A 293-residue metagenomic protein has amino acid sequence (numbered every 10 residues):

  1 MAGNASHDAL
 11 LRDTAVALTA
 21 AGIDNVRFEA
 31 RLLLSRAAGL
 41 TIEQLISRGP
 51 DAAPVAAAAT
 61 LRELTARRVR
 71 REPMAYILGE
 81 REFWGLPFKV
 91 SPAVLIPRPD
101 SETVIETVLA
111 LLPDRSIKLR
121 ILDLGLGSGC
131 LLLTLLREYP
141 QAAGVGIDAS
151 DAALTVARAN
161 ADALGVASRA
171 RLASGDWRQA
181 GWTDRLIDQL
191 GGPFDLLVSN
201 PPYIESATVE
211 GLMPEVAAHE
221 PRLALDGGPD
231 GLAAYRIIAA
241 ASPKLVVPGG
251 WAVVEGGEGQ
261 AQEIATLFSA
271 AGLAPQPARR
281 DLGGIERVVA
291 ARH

Functional and structural regions predicted by a protein language model:
M1-V26: Non-catalytic nucleic-acid substrate-recognition regions in nucleic-acid-modifying enzymes
A2, R27, L32-L111: Conserved AdoMet
L18, L112, A161, S242 (+1 more regions): Conserved hydrophobic residues forming the short capping helix/wall of the S-adenosyl-L-methionine
L33, R71, S101, L131 (+6 more regions): Residue-level signal for inorganic ion chemistry
T103-G211, G259: Conserved SAM/SAH cofactor-binding pocket of Class I
V108, L135, V216, I238-S242: Class I S-adenosylmethionine-dependent transferase superfamily signal
Y203-A233: Mobile active-site "lid"/loop adjacent to the S-adenosyl-L-methionine
P229-A291: Conserved Class I SAM-dependent methyltransferase catalytic core
